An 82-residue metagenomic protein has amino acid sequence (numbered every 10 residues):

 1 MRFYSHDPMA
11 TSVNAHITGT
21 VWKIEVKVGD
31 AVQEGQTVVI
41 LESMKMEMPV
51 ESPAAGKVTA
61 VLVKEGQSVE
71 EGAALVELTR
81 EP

Functional and structural regions predicted by a protein language model:
R2-T20, I40-P53, R80-E81: Short beta-strand-turn/beta-hairpin segments enriched in glycine/proline and small hydrophobics that form edge-strand
M9, N14, D30, T59 (+1 more regions): Residue-level detector of intrinsically disordered, flexible termini and proteolytic processing junctions
I17, K23-K27, A31, A60-V63: Short histidine-centered loop motifs in beta-beta connectors
I24, K45-P49, V61-K64, A73 (+1 more regions): Long, amphipathic coiled-coil "stalk"/hairpin helices in large membrane-associated assemblies
K27-V38, E65-L75: Short, well-structured beta-strand-loop connectors
